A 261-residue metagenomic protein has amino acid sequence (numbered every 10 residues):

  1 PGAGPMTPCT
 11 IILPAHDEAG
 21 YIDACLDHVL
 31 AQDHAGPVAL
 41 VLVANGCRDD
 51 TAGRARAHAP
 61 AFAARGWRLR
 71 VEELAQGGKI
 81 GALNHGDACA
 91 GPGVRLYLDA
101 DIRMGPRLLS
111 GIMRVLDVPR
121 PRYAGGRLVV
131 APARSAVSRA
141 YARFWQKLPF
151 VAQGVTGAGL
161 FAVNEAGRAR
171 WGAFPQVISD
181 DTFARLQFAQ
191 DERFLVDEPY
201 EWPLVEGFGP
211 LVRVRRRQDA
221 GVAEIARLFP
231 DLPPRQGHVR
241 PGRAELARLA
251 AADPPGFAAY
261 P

Functional and structural regions predicted by a protein language model:
T7-T10, A39, F183: Cell-envelope/extracellular polymer assembly enzymes that use nucleotide-activated donors
L13, P37-C47, R70-E72: Short beta-strand/loop segment that forms part of the nucleotide-sugar
E18-A31: Short, well-formed alpha-helical segments that are part of the catalytic scaffolds of diverse glycosyltransferases
Y21-D23, D49-H58, R107: Acidic helix N-cap motif at the loop->helix transition within catalytic regions of sugar-transfer enzymes
H28, A44-R54, Q76: A conserved acidic beta->alpha catalytic loop
E73-A90: Glycine-rich, basic loop-to-helix element that forms the pyrophosphate-binding segment of sugar-nucleotide handling
R95: Short aromatic/hydrophobic "clamp" motif used to bind/position activated sugar donors
P106-V137: Conserved donor NDP-sugar-binding/catalytic core segment of glycosyltransferases
